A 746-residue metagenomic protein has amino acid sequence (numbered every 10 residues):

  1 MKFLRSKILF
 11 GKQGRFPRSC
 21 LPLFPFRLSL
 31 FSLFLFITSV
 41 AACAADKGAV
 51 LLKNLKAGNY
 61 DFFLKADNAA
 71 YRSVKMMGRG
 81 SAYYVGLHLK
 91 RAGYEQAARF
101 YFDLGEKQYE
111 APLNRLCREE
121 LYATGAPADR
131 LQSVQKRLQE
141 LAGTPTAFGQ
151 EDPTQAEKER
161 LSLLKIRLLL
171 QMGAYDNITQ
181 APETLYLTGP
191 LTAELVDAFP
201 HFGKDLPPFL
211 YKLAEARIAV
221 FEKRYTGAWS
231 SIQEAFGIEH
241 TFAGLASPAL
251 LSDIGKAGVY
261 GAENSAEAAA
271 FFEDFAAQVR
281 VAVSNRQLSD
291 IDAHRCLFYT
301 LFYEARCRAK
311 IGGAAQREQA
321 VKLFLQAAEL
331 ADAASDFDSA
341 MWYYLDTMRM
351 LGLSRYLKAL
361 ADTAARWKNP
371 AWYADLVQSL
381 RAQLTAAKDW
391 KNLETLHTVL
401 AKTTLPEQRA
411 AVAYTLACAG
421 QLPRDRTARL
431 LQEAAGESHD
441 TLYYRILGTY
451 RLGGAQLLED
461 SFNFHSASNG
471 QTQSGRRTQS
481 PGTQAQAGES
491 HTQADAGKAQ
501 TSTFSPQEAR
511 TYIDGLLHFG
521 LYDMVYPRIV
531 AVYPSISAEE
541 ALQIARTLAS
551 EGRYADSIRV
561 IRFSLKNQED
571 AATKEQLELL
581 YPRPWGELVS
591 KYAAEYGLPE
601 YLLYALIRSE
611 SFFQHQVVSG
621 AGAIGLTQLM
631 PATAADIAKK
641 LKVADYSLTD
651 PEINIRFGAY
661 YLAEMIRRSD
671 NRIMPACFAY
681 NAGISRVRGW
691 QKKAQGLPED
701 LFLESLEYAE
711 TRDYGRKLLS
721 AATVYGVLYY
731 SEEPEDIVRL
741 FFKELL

Functional and structural regions predicted by a protein language model:
L4-L33, A142-P153, H465-T503: Intrinsically disordered, low-complexity terminal tails and inter-domain linkers enriched for S/T/G/P/D/E
C43-A49, V74-Y84, G93, Q108-R118 (+14 more regions): Generic helix N-cap/helix-start motif at coil->alpha-helix transitions
D46-K65, Y211-G227, E508-M524: Alpha-helical segment of the N-proximal tetratricopeptide repeat
K53, H88, E119-T124, L168 (+8 more regions): Residue-level signature for tetratricopeptide repeat
A57, A92, T124, A128 (+10 more regions): Structural motif corresponding to the intra-repeat A-B loop/turn of tetratricopeptide repeats
F62-A70, Q96-G105, A128-P145, D176-L187 (+11 more regions): Alpha-helical repeat scaffolds
D67-V74, Q108-Y109, L141-P145, G189 (+11 more regions): Alpha-helical junction/boundary sensor with strong preference for TPR arrays
M76, G244, P248, R286-L288 (+19 more regions): Catalytic glycan-binding domains that act on GlcNAc-containing polysaccharides
